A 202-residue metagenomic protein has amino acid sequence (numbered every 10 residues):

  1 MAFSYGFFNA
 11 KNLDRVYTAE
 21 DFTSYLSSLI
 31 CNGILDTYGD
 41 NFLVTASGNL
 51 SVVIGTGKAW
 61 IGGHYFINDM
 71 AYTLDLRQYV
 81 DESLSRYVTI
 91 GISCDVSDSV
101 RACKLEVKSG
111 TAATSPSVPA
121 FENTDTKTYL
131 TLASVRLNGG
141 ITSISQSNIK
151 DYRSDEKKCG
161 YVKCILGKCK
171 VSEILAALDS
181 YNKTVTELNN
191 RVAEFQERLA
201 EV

Functional and structural regions predicted by a protein language model:
M1-F42: N-terminal alpha-helical "arm" segments
A2-R15, S51-L199: Beta-strand-rich solenoidal segments
L29, G33, T37-Y38, S47 (+3 more regions): Compositionally biased, intrinsically disordered low-complexity segments
L43, N49-S51: Conserved P-loop NTPase/AAA+ ATPase motor core
